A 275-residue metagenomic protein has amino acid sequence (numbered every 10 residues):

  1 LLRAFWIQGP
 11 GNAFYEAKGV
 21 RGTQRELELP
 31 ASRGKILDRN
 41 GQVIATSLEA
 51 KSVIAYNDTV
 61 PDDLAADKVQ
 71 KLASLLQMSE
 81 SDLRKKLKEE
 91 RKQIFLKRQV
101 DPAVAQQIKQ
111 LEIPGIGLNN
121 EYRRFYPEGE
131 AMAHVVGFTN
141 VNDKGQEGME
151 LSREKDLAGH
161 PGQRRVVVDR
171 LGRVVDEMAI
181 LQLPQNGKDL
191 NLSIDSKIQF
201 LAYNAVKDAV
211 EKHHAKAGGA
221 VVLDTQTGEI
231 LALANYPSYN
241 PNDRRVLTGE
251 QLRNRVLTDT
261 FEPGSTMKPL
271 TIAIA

Functional and structural regions predicted by a protein language model:
L1-R244: Periplasmic/cell-envelope proteins involved in peptidoglycan metabolism and beta-lactam response
A73, L270-A275: Alpha-helical support elements that line or immediately flank enzyme active sites and cofactor-binding pockets
N191-L192, K216-A217, T248-L270: Short active-site loop at a secondary-structure junction that contains or immediately precedes the catalytic residue(s)
I198-L201, M267, T271: Generic hydrophobic secondary-structure packing signal
